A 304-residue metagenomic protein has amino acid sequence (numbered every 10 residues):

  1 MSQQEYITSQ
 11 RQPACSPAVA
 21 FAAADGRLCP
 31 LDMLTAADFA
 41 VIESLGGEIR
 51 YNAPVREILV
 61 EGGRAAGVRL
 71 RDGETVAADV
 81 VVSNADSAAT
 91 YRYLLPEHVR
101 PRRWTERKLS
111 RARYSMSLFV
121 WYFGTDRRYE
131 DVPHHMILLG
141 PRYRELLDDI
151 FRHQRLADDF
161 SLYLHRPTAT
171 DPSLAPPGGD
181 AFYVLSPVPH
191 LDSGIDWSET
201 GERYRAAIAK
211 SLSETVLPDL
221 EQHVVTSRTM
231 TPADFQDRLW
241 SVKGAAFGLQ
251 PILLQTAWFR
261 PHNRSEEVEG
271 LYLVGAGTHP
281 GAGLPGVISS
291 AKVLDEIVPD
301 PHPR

Functional and structural regions predicted by a protein language model:
M1-Q10, A157-Y163, P218-P280: A glycine-rich dinucleotide-binding beta-alpha-beta segment and adjacent secondary-structure elements that constitute
A18-D72: Helical element adjacent to the flavin cofactor pocket in flavoenzyme catalytic cores
P54-E61, P232, P299-R304: Active-site-proximal substrate-binding core of FAD-dependent oxidoreductases
R56-P176: Mid-domain catalytic core of redox enzymes that form a hydrophobic substrate pocket/lid adjacent to a catalytic redox
V60-A65, P96, I195-S198, M230-G244: Short glycine/threonine-rich loop-to-helix capping motif typified by GTGT followed within a few residues by an Asp-Pro
V82, F123, V184, L212 (+3 more regions): Hydrophobic, well-ordered secondary-structure elements that form the walls of internal hydrophobic environments
D126-Q236: C-terminal segments that line or cap access tunnels to active or ligand-binding sites in enzymes and enzyme-associated
A276-P299: A conserved FAD-binding loop/helix module that cradles the flavin
